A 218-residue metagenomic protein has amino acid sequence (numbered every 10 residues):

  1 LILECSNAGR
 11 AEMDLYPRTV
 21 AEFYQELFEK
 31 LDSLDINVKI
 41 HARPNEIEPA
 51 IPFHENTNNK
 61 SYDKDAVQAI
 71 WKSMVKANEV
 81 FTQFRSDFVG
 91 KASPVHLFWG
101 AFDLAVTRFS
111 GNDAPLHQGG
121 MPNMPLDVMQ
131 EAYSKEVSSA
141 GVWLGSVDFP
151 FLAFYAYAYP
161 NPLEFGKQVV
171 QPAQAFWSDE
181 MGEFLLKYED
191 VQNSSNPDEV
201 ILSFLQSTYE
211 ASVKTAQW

Functional and structural regions predicted by a protein language model:
L1-A50: Long, hydrophobic/aromatic-enriched structural stretches that serve as scaffold segments
L1-E12, N45-D65, L152-Y155, E180-E189: Glycine-rich, often proline-containing surface loops adjacent to acidic residues and nearby aromatics that form
A8, G111, G145-V147, N161-L163 (+1 more regions): Short, glycine-/Ser/Thr-/acidic-enriched flexible segments
A11-T19, Y62-K72, V128, L144-G145 (+1 more regions): Conserved aromatic-histidine-acidic binding/catalytic patches
E29-I40, W71, K76-K91, L163-F165 (+1 more regions): Secondary-structure boundary elements
E55-W143: Aromatic/basic-lined ligand-recognition segments that form π-stacking hydrophobic pockets flanked by Lys/Arg to engage
K135-L185: Low-complexity, glycine/alanine/valine/leucine- and proline-rich hydrophobic stretches
F176-W218: TerminUS-proximal long segments
